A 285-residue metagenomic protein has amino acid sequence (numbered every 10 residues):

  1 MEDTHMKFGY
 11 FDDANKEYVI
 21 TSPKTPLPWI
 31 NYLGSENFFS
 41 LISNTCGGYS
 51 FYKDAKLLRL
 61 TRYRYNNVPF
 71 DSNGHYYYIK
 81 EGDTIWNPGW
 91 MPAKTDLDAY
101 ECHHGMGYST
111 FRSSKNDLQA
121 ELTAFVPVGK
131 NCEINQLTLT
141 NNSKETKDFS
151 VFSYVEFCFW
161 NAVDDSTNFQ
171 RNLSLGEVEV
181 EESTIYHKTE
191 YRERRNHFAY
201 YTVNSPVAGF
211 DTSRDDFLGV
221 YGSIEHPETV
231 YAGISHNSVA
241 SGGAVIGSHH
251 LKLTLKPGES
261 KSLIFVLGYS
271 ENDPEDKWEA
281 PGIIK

Functional and structural regions predicted by a protein language model:
M1-K285: Anionic coordination/interaction segments
